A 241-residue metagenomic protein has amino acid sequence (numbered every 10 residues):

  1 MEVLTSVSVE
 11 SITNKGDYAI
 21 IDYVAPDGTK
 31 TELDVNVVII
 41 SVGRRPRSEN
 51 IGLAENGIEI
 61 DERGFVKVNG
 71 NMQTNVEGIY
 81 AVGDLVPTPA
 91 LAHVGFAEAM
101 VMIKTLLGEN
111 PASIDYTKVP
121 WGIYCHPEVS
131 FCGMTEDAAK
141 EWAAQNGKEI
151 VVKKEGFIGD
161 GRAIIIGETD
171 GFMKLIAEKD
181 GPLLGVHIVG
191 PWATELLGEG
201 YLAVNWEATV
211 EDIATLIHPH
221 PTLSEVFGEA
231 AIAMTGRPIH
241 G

Functional and structural regions predicted by a protein language model:
E2, E59, K148-V151: Conserved beta-strand segments of alpha/beta enzyme cores
T5-Y18: A conserved short coil-to-beta-strand element within the FAD-binding core of flavoproteins
I21-V24, A163-I164: Short beta-strand segments that buttress and anchor functional surface loops
P26-K30: Glycine-centered tight beta-turn/hairpin loop motif at sheet-sheet or coil-to-beta transitions
E32-G108: FAD-site-proximal beta/loop scaffold in flavoenzymes
V82, H93-Y116, A144-E149, N205-A208: Internal hydrophobic alpha-helix adjacent to the cofactor/substrate pocket in enzyme cavities
L107-G108, Y124-T135, K140-G241: Flexible, glycine-rich terminal cap/loop adjacent to redox cofactors in electron-transfer oxidoreductases
I114-Y124: N-terminal periplasmic "start-of-domain" segments of outer-membrane beta-barrel proteins
